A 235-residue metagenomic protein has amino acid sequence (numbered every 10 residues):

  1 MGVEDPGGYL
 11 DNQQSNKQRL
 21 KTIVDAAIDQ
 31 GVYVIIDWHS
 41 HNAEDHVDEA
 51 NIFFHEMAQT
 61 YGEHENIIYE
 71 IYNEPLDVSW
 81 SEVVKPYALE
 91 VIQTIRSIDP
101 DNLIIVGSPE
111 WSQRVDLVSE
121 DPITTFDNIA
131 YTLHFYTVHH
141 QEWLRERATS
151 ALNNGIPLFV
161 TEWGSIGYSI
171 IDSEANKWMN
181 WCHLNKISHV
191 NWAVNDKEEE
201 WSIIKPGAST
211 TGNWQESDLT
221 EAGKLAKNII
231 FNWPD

Functional and structural regions predicted by a protein language model:
M1-D29: Active-site-adjacent substrate/metal-binding segments within catalytic domains of carbohydrate-active enzymes
Q30-Y33, V47, N51-I68, Y72-K197 (+1 more regions): Extracellular glycoside hydrolase catalytic/binding regions
